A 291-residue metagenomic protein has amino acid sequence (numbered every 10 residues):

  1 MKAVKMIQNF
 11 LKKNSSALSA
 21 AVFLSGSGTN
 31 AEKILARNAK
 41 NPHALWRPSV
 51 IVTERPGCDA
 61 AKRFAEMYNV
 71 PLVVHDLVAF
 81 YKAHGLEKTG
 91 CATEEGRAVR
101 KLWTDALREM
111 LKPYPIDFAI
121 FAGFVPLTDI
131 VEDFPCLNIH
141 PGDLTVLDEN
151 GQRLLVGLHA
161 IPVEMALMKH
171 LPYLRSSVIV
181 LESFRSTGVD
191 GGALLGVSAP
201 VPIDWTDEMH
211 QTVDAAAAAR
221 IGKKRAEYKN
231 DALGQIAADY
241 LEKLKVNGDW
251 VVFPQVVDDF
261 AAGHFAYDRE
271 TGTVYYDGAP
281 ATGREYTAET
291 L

Functional and structural regions predicted by a protein language model:
M1-L291: One-carbon transfer enzymes
